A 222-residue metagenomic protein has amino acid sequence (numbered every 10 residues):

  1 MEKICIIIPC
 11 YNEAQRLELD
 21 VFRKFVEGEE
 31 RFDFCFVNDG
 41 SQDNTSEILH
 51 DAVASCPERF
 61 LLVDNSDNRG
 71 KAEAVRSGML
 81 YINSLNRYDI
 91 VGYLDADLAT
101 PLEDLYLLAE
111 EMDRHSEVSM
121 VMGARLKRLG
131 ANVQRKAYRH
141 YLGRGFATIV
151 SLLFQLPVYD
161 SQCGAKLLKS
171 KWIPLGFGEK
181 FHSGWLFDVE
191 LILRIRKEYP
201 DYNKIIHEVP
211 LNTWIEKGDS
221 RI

Functional and structural regions predicted by a protein language model:
M1-I4, E179-I222: Hydrophobic helical membrane-anchoring modules
I8, R31-S41, V63-N65: Short beta-strand/loop segment that forms part of the nucleotide-sugar
E13-E27: Short, well-formed alpha-helical segments that are part of the catalytic scaffolds of diverse glycosyltransferases
Q15-L19, D43-A52: Acidic helix N-cap motif at the loop->helix transition within catalytic regions of sugar-transfer enzymes
F32, E47-L85, I90: Conserved donor nucleotide-binding strand/loop of the catalytic core
N38-E47, D67, L98: A conserved acidic beta->alpha catalytic loop
N65-Y81, I90, L102-F181, W185 (+1 more regions): Acceptor/aglycone-binding surface of glycosyltransferases and processive sugar-polymer synthases
R87-A99: Short beta-strand-to-loop acidic/aromatic patch adjacent to the donor-nucleotide binding site
